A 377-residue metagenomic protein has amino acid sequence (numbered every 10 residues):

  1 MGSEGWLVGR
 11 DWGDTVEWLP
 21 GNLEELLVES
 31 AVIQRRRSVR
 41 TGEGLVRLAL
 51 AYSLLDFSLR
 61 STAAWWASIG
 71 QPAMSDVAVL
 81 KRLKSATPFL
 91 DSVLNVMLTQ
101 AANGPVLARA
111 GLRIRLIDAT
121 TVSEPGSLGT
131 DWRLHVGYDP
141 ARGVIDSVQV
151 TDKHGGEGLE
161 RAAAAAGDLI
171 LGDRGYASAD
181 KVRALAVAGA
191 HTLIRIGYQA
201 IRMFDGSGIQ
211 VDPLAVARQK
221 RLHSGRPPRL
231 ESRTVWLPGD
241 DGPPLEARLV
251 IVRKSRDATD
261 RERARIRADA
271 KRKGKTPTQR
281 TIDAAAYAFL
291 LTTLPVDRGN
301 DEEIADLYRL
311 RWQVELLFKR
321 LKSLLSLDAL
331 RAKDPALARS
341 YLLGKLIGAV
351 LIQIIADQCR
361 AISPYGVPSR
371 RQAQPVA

Functional and structural regions predicted by a protein language model:
M1-S53, A64, A73-M74, A78 (+4 more regions): Single, function-defining residue in the core of a domain
L54-S68: Short, charged amphipathic recognition helices of the HTH superfamily and cognate SANT/SANTA-like modules
S58, F89, A177-S178: Short phosphate-engaging motifs
I69, S85-F89, L327: A short structural micro-motif
L80-A102: Short, basic alpha-helical nucleic acid-contact segments in DNA-binding proteins and DNA transaction factors
M97-V106, G156-G158: A short, well-structured juxtamembrane/interface segment
